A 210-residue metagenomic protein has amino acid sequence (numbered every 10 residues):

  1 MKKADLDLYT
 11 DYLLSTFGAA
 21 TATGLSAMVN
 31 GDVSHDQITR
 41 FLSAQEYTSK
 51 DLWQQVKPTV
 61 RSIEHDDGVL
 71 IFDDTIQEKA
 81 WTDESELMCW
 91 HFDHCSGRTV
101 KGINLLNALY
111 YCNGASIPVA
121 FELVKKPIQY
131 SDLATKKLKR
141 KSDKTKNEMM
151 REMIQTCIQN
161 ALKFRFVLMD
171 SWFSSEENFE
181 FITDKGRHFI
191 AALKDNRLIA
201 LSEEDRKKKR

Functional and structural regions predicted by a protein language model:
M1-S49: Gly/serine-rich nucleotide phosphate-binding loop at the start of the catalytic core of nucleotide/ADP-ribose-handling
F17, L52, V100, S171-S174 (+1 more regions): Short, glycine/acidic-rich beta->alpha junctions
G24, V69-F72, P118-E122, F166-L168 (+1 more regions): A structural signal for short, well-ordered beta-strand segments and their strand-loop junctions that often border
V29, D74-I76, S171-F173: Short, flexible loop/turn elements at secondary-structure junctions
D36-R40, H94-F164: Electropositive, glycine- and tryptophan-enriched low-complexity nucleic-acid-binding patches
L42, E46-A120: Active-site-proximal, Lys/Arg-enriched surface segment that forms a nucleic-acid-binding/basic interface patch
A80-S85, P118-E122, S131-A134, F179 (+1 more regions): Short, conserved acidic/polar surface loops in the N-terminal third of protein domains
L133-R210: An internal, acidic/charged active-site-proximal segment that coordinates divalent cations and/or engages
